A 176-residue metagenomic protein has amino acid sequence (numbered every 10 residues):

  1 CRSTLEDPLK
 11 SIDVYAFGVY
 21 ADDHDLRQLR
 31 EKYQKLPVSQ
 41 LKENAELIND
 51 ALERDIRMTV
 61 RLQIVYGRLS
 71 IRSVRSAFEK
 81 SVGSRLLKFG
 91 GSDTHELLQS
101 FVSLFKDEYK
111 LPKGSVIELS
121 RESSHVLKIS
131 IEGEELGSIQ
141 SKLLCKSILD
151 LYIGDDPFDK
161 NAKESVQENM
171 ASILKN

Functional and structural regions predicted by a protein language model:
C1-N176: Terminal leader/tail segments of proteins
